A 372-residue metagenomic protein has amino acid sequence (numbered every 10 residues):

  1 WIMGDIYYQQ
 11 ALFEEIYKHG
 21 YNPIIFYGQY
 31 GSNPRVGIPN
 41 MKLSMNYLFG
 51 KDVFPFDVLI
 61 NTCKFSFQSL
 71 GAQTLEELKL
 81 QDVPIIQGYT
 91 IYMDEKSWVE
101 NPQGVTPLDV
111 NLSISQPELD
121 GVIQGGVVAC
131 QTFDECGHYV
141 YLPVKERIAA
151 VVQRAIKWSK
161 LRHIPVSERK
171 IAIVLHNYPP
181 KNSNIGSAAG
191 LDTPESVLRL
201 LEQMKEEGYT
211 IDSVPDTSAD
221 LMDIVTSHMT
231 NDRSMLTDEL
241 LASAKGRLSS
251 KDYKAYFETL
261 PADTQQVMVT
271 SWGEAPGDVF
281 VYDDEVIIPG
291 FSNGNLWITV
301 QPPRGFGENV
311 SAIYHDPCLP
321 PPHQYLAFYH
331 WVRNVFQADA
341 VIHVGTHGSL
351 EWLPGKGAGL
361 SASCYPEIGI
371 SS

Functional and structural regions predicted by a protein language model:
W1-S372: An N-terminal assembly and electron-transfer interface module characteristic of large anaerobic redox and radical
